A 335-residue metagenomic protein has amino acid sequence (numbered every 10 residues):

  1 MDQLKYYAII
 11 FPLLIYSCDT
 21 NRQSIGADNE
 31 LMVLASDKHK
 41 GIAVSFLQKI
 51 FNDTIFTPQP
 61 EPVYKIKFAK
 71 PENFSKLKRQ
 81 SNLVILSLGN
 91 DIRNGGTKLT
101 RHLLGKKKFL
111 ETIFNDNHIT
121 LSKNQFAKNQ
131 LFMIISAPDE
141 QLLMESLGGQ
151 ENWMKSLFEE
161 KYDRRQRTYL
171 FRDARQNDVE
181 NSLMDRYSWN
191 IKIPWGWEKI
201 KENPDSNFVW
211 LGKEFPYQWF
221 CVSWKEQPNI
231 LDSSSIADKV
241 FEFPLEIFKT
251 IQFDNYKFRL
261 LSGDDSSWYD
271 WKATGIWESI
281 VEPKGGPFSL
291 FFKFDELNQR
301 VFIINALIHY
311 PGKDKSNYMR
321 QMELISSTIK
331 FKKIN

Functional and structural regions predicted by a protein language model:
D2-I10: Sec-dependent signal peptide recognition, specifically the positively charged N-region followed immediately by
L14-S17: C-terminal motif of bacterial Sec signal peptides marking the signal peptidase cleavage site
D19-R22: Bacterial signal peptide processing site
S24-Q150: Long, folded non-catalytic interaction modules
E30-K38, D53-P58, K65, A69-N73 (+1 more regions): Secretory pathway targeting signatures of secreted, lumenal, and periplasmic proteins
N73-Q80, S87-I135, L245-V301, K313-S316 (+1 more regions): Signature of long, low-cysteine stretches enriched in small and polar/charged residues
Q130-L142, W219-W224, R300-Y310: Short, well-ordered beta-strand elements
M144-T168, I191, W197, V301-N335: Surface-exposed amphipathic alpha-helical segments
